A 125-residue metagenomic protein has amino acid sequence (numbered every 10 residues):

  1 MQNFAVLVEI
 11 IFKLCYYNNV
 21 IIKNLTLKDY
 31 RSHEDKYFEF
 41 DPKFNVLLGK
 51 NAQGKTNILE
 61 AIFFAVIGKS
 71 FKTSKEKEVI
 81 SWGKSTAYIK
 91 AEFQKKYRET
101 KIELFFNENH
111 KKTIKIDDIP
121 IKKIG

Functional and structural regions predicted by a protein language model:
A5-E9: Acidic, Ala/Val/Gly-enriched low-complexity intrinsically disordered segments
F12-F64: Pre-Walker A-like glycine/lysine-rich segment at the N-terminus of P-loop NTPase domains
I67-G125: Nucleotide-state sensing region of NTPase/ATPase domains
